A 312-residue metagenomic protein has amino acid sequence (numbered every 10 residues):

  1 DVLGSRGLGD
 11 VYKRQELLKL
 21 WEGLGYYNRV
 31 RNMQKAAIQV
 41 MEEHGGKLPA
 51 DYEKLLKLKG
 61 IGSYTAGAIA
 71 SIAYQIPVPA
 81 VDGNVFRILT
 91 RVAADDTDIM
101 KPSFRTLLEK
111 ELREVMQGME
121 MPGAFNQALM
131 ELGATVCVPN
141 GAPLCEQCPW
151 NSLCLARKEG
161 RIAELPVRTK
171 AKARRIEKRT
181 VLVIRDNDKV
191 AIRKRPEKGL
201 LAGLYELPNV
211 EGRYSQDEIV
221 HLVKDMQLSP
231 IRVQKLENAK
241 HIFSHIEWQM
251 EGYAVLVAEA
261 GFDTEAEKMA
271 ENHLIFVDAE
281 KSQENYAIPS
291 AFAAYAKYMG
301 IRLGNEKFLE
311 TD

Functional and structural regions predicted by a protein language model:
D1-Y12: Single conserved hydrophobic/aromatic residue that forms the stacking wall/gate of nucleotide- or nucleobase-binding
K13-L17, D51-K54: Short linear capping/connector segments at secondary-structure termini
L17-L24: Active-site flanking loop/helix segments enriched in acidic
L24-R31: N-terminal core-binding DNA-recognition domain of tyrosine site-specific recombinases/integrases
N32-I61: Helix-hairpin-helix/helix-loop-helix acidic hairpins
D51, G60-R175: Contiguous mid-protein beta-loop-alpha structural module that forms a pocket-lining wall or clamp of enzyme active
A134-D312: Intrinsically disordered, low-complexity, charged terminal extensions of DNA damage-control enzymes
